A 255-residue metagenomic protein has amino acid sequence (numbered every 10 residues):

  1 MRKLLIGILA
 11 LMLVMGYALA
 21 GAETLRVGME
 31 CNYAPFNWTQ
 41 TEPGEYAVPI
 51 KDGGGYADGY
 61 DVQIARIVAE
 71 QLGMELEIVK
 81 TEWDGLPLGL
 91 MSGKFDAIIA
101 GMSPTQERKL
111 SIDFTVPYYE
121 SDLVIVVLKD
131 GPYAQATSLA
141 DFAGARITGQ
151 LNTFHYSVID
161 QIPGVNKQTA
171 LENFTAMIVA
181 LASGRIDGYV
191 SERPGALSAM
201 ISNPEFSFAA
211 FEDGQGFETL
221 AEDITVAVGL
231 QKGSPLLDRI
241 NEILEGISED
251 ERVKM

Functional and structural regions predicted by a protein language model:
G7-G16: Bacterial N-terminal signal peptides
E23-M102, L110: Extracytoplasmic small-molecule ligand-binding "clamshell" domains of the periplasmic binding protein/Venus flytrap
N32, Y119-K129, I201-L244: Periplasmic-binding protein-like
Y46, L128-R146: Flexible hinge/capping segments at coil-to-helix
I64, S138-D141, E192, Q231-G246: Short amphipathic alpha-helical coupling segments at ligand-binding clamshell hinges and other catalytic/signaling
V68, L90-M91, I125, F142 (+3 more regions): Hydrophobic residues within well-ordered alpha-helices
E75, F154-L171, F208-E212, N241-M255: Ligand-binding clefts/hinges and TM-proximal coupling segments of bilobed small-molecule sensing domains
D84-L88, G101-S111, S157-Q161, T175 (+2 more regions): A ligand-binding cleft/hinge motif common to bilobed small-molecule-binding domains
